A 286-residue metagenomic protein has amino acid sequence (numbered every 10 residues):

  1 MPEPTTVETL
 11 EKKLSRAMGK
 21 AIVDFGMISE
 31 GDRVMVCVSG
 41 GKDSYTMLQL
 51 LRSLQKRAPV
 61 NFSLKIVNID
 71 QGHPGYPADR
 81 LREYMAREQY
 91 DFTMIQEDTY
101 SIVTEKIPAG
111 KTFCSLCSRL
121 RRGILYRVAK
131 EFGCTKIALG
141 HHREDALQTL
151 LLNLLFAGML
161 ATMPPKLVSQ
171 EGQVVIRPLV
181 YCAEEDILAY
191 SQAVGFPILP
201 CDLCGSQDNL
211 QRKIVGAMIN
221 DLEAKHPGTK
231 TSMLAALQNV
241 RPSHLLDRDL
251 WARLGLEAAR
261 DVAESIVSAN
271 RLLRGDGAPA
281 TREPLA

Functional and structural regions predicted by a protein language model:
P2-L150, F156-M159, P164-P165, E185 (+2 more regions): ATP-dependent adenylation/nucleotidyltransferase module used to activate substrates
V23, S29, R33, L155-S169 (+3 more regions): Flexible helical/loop "lid" subdomain adjacent to adenine-nucleotide binding pockets
